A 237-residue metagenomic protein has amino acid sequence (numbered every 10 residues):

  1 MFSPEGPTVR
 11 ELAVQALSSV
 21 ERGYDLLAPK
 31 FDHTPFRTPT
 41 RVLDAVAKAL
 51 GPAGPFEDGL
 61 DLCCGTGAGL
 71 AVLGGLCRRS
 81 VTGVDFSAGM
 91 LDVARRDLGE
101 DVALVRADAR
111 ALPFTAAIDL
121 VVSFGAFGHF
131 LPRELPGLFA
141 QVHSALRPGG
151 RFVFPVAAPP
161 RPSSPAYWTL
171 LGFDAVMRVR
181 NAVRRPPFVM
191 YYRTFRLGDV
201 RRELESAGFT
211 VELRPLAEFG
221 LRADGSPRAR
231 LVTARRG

Functional and structural regions predicted by a protein language model:
M1-G54, V72, P160: Conserved class I S-adenosyl-L-methionine
L60, T66-A111: Class I SAM-dependent methyltransferase SAM/SAH-binding core
V122: A conserved beta-strand element that flanks and buttresses the S-adenosyl-L-methionine
P136-P148: A short glycine-rich, Lys/Arg-flanked "PGG" loop and its adjoining helix->strand segment in the class I
V153-M177: Conserved class I S-adenosyl-L-methionine
R184-G198: Acceptor-substrate binding/catalytic loop of class I
F209-G220: Conserved S-adenosyl-L-methionine
G220-G237: Core SAM-dependent methyltransferase catalytic element
